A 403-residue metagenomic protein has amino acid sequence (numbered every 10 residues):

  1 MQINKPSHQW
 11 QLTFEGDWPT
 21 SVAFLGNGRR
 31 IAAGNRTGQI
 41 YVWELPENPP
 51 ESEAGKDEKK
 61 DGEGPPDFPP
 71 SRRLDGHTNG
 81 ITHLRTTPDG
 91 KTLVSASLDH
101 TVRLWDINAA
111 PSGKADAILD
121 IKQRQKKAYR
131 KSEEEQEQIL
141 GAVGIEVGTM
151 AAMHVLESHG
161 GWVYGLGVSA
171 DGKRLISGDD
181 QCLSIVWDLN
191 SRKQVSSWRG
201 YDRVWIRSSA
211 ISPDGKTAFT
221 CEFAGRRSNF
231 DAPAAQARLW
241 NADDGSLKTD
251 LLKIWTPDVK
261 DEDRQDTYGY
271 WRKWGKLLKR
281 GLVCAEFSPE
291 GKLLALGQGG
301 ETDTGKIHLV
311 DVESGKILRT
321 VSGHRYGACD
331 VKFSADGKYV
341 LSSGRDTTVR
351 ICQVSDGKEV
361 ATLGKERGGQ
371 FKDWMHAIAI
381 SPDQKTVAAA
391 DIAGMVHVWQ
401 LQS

Functional and structural regions predicted by a protein language model:
M1-S403: WD40-repeat beta-propeller superdomains and closely related acidic/aromatic-rich repeat-like regions
